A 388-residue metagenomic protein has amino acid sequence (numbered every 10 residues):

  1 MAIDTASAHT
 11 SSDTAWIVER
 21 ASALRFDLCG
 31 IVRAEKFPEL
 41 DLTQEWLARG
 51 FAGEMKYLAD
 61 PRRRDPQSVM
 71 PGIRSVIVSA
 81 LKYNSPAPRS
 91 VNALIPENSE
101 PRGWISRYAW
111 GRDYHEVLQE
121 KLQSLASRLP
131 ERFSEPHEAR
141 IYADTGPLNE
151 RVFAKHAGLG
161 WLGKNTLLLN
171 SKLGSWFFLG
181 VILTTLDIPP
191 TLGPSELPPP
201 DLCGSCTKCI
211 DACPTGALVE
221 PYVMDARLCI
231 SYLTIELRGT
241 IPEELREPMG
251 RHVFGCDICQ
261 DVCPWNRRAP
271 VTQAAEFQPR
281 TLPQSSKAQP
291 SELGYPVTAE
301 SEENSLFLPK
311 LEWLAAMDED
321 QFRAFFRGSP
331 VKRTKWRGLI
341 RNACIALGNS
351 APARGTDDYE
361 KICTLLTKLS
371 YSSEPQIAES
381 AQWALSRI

Functional and structural regions predicted by a protein language model:
M1-L202, I241: Auxiliary alpha/beta "docking" domains used to position bulky ligands
A23-F26, K208-S231, R238, H252-E276 (+1 more regions): Iron-sulfur cluster-binding cysteine motifs and their immediate structural context in ferredoxin-like electron-transfer
L125, P198-L202, P214-A217, P248-M249 (+1 more regions): Short, hydrophobic/aromatic alpha-helical segments in well-folded domains
E138, V219-D225, T356-Y359: Short conserved catalytic/interaction loops centered on acidic-Pro-aromatic/His motifs
G174, P198-S205, P221, L245-G255: Short, contiguous, pocket-lining structural segments that sit at or immediately flank catalytic/ligand-binding sites
L218-T234, S305-E319: A glycine-rich, aromatic-flanked flexible loop/lid motif
I241-I388: Alpha-helical scaffold domains
